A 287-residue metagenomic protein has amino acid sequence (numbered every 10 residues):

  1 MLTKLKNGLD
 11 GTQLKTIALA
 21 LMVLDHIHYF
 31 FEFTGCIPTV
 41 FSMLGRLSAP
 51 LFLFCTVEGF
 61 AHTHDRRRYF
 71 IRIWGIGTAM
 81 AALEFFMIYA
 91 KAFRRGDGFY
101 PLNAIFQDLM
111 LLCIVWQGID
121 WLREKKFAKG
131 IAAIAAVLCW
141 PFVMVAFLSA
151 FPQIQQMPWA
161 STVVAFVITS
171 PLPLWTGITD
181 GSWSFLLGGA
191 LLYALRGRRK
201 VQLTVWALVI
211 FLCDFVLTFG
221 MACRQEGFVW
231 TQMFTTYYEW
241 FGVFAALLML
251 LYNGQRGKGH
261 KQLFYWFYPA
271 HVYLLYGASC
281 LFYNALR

Functional and structural regions predicted by a protein language model:
M1-R287: Alpha-helical transmembrane segments and their immediate juxtamembrane cytosolic regions
